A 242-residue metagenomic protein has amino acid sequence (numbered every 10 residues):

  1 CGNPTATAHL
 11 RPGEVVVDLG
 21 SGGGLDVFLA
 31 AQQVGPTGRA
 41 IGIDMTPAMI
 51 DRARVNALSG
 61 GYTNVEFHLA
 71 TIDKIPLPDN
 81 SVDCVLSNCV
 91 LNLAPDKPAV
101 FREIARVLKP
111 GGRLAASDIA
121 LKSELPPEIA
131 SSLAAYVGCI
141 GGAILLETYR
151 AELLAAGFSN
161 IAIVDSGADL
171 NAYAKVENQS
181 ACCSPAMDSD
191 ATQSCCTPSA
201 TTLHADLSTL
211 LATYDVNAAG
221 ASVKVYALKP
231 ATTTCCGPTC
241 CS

Functional and structural regions predicted by a protein language model:
P12-K74, A99: Class I SAM-dependent methyltransferase SAM/SAH-binding core
V16, V85-L86: Hydrophobic beta-strand segment of the Class I
G35, A94-P95, L108-K109: Helix-to-beta-strand junctions that scaffold the AdoMet/dcAdoMet cofactor pocket in Class I SAM-dependent enzymes
D73-C84: A short acidic, Gly/Pro-enriched loop at the edge of an enzyme's catalytic core that lines a small-molecule cofactor
P98-R113: A short glycine-rich, Lys/Arg-flanked "PGG" loop and its adjoining helix->strand segment in the class I
A120-I140: Short, glycine-/aromatic-enriched active-site segment of Class I SAM-dependent methyltransferases
G142-G157, I161: Short alpha-helix
A156-S242: C-terminal lobe and adjacent flexible extensions of AdoMet/dcAdoMet transferase-like proteins
